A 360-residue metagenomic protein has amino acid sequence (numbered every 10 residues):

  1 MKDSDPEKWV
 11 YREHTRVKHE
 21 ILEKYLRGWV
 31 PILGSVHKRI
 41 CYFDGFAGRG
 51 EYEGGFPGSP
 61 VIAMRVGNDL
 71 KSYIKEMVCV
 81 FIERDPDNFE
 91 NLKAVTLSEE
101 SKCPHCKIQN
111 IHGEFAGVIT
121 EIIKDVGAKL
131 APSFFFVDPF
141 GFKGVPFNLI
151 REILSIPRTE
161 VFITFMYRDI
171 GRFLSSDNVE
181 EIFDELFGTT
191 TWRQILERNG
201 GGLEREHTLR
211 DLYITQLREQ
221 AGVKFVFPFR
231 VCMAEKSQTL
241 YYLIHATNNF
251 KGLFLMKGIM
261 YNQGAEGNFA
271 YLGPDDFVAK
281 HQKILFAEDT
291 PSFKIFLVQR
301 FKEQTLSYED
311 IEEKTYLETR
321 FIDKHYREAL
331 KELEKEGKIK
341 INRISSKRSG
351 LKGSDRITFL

Functional and structural regions predicted by a protein language model:
M1-D5, H37, R320, L360: Non-catalytic accessory regions of SAM-dependent methyltransferases
M1-G34: S-adenosyl-L-methionine
P6-E13, A47, E197, G201 (+1 more regions): Short coil/turn segments at secondary-structure junctions
H14, G55, R205: Catalytic cores of large soluble enzymes that bind and process phosphate-bearing ligands
I21-I123, F321-E328, E332: SAM cofactor-binding core of SAM-dependent methyltransferases, primarily the Rossmann-like beta-alpha-beta module
F46, E83, V137, I163-F165: Glycine-rich, histidine-containing beta strand-loop boundary motifs that form or position
I111, V137-D138: Small/polar loops that bind or transfer phosphate-bearing groups
T120, K124-S133, F140-K338, N342 (+2 more regions): Class I S-adenosyl-L-methionine
